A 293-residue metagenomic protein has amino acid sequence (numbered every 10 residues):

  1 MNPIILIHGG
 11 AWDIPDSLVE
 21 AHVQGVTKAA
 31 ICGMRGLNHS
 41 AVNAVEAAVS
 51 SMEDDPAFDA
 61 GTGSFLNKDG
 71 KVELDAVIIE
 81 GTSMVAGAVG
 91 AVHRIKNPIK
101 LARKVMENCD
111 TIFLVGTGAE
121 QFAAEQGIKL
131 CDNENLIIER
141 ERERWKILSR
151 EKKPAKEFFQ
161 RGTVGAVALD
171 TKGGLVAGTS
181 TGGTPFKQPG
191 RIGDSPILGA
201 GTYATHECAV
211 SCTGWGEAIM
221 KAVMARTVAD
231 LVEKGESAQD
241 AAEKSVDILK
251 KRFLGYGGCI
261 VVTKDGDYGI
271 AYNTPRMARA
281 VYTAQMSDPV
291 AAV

Functional and structural regions predicted by a protein language model:
M1-V293: Alpha/propeptide regions of enzymes that mature by internal proteolysis
